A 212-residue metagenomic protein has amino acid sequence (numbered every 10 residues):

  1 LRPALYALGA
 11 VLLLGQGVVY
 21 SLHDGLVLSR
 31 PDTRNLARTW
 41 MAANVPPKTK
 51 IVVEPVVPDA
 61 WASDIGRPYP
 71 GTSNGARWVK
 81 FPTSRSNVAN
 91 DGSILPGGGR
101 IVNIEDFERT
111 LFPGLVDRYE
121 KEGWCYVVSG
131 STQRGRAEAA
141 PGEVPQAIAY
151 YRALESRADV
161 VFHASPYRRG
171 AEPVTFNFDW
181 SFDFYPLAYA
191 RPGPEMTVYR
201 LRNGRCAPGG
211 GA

Functional and structural regions predicted by a protein language model:
L1-S21: Signature aromatic-anchored transmembrane alpha helix within multi-pass, membrane-resident enzymes that catalyze glycan
Q16, L26, T33-A212: C-terminal luminal/periplasmic domains and tails of membrane-associated envelope-modifying transferases
